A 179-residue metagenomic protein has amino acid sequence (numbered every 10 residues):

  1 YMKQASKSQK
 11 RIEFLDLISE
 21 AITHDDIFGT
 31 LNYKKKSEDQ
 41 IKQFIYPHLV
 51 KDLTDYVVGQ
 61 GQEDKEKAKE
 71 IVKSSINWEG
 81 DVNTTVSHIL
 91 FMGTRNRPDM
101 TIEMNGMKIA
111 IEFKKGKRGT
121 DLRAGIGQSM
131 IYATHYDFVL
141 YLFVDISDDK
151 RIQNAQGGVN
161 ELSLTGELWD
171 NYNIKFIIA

Functional and structural regions predicted by a protein language model:
Y1-A68: Interdomain/boundary linker segments immediately adjacent to catalytic/signaling cores
Y33-K34, Q43, D55-M107, G119-D121: Active-site metal-binding core of divalent-cation-utilizing nuclease and nuclease-like domains
I111: Conserved beta3 VAIK motif of the Hanks protein kinase fold
K114: Activation of the activation-loop gatekeeper triad in protein kinase-fold domains
R118-R123, A133-Y172, F176-A179: Nucleic-acid nuclease catalytic cores
